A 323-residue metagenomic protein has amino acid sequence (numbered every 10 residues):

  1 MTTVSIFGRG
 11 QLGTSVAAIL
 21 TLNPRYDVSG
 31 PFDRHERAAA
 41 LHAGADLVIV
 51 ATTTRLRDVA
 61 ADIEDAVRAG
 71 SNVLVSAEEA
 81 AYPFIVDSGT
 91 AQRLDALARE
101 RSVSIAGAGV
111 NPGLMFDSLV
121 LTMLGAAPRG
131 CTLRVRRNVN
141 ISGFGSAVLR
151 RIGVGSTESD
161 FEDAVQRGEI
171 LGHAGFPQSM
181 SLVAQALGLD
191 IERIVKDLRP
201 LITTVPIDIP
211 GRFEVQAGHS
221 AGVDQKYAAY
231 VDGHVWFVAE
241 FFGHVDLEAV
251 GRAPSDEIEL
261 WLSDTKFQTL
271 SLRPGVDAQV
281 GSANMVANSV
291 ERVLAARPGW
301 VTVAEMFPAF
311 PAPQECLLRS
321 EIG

Functional and structural regions predicted by a protein language model:
M1-H35: N-terminal Rossmann-like dinucleotide-binding module
F32-A45: Short acidic low-complexity segments
G44-L47, L56-E78: Rossmann-fold NAD(P) dinucleotide-binding segment
T52-T54, E240: Short glycine-/small-residue-rich Rossmann-like dinucleotide-binding loops
E78-V103: Rossmann-fold NAD(P)-binding glycine/threonine-rich loop
L114-A126: Alpha-helical support elements that line or immediately flank enzyme active sites and cofactor-binding pockets
L124-E248, D256, V276, N288: Active-site-lining helix/loop region of Rossmann-like oxidoreductase modules
I209-G323: C-terminal active-site/capping subdomain that shapes the small-molecule cofactor and substrate pocket of enzyme
